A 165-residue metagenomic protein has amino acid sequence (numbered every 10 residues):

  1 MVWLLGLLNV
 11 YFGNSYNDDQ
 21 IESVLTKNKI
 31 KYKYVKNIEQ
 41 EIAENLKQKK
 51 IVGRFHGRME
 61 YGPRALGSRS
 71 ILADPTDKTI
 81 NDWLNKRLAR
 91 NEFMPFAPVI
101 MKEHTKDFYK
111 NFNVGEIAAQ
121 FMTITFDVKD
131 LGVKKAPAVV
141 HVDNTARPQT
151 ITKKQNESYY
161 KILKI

Functional and structural regions predicted by a protein language model:
M1-I165: Flexible beta->alpha loop and helix N-cap segments adjacent to enzyme active/binding sites
